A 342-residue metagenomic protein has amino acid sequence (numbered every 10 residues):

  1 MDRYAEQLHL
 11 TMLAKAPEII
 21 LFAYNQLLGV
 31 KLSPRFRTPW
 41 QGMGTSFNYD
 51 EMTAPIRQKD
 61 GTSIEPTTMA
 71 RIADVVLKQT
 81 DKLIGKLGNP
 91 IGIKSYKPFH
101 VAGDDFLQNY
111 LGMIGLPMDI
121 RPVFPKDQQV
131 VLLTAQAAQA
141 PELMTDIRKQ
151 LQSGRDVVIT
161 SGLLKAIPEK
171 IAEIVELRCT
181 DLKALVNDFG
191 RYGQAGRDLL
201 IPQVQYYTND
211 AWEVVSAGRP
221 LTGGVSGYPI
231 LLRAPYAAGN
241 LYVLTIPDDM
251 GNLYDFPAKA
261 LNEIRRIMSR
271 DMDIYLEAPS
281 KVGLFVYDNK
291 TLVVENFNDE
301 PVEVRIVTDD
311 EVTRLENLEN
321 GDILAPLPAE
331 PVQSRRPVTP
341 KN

Functional and structural regions predicted by a protein language model:
M1-F106, L232, L244-T245, L253-Y254 (+1 more regions): Hydrophobic targeting/anchoring helices
Q108-N109, M118, P122, T134-N342: A conserved amphipathic helix/loop scaffold that creates a polar/acidic microenvironment used either to coordinate
K126-V131: Short acidic/histidine-rich motifs immediately flanking catalytic phosphotransfer sites in two-component signaling
